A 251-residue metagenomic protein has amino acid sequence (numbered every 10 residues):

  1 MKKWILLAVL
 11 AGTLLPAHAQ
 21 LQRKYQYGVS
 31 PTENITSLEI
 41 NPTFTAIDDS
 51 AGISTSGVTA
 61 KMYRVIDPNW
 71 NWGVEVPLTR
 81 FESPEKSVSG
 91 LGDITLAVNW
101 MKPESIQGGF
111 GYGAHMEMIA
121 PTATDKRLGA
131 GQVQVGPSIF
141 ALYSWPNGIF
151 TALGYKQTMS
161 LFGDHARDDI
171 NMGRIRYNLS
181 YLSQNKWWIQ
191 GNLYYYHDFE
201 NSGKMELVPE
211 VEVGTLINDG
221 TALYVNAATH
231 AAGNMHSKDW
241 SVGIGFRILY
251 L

Functional and structural regions predicted by a protein language model:
W4-T13: Sec-dependent N-terminal signal peptides
L15-A19: Sec/Tat signal peptide C-region and signal peptidase I cleavage site
Q20-L251: Transmembrane beta-barrel domains of Gram-negative outer membranes and organellar outer membranes
